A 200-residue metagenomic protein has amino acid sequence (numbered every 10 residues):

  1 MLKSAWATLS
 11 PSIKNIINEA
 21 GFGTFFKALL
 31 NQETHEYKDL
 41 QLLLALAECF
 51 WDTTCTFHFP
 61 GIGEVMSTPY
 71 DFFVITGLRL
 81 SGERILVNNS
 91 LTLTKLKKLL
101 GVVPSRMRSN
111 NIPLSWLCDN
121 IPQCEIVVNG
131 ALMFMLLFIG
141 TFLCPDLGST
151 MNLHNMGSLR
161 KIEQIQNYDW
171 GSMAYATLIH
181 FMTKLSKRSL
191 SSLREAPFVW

Functional and structural regions predicted by a protein language model:
M1-M182: N-terminal leader regions that mediate targeting or early regulatory function
R160, K184-L193: Short, solvent-exposed helix-loop connector elements
Q164-N167, S189, P197: Long, hydrophobic alpha/beta structural blocks
H180, S191-W200: A terminal-accessory region detector
